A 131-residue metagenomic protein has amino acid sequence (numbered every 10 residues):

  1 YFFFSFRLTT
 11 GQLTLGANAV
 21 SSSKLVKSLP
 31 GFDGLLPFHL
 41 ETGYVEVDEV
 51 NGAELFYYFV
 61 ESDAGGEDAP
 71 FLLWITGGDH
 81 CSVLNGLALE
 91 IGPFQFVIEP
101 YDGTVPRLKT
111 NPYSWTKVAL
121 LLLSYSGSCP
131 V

Functional and structural regions predicted by a protein language model:
Y1-F71: Catalytic-loop region of hydrolases
Y58-V131: N-terminal cap/lid subdomain of alpha/beta-hydrolase-fold enzymes
